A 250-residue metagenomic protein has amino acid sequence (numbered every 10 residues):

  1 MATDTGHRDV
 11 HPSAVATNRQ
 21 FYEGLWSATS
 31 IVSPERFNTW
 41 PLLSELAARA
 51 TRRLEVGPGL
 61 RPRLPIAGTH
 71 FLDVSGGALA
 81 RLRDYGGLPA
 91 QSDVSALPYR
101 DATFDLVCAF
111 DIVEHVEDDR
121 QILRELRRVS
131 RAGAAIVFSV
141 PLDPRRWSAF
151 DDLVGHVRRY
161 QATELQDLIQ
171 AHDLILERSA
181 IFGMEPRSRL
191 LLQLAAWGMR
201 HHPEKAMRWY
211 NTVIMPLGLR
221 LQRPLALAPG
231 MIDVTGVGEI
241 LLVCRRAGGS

Functional and structural regions predicted by a protein language model:
M1-A102, L106-F110, R120-L123, A180-F182 (+3 more regions): Conserved N-terminal segment of class I S-adenosyl-L-methionine
F110-V113, S139: Residues lining the SAM
R120-A135: A short glycine-rich, Lys/Arg-flanked "PGG" loop and its adjoining helix->strand segment in the class I
G133, P144-R146, G183-P186: Feature marks short, surface-exposed loop/turn motifs that line or immediately flank catalytic pockets and channel
I136-R158, A162-D167: Short, glycine-/aromatic-enriched active-site segment of Class I SAM-dependent methyltransferases
L174-E185: Conserved S-adenosyl-L-methionine
L190-P203: Short, electropositive alpha-helical surface patch
